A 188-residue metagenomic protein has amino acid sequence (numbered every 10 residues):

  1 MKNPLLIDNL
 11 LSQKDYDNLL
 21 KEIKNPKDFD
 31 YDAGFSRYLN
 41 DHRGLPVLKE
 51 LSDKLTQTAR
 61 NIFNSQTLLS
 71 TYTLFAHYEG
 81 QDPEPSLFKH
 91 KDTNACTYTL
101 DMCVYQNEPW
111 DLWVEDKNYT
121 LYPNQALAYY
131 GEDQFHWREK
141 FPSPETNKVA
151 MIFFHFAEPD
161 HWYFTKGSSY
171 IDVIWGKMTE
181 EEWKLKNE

Functional and structural regions predicted by a protein language model:
M1-F63: Non-heme Fe(II)/2-oxoglutarate
A59, Q66-L68, E108: Secondary-structure boundary/capping signal
N61, Q66, V149-F153: Histidine-/acidic-rich catalytic cores in large beta-rich domains
N64-L74: A short coil-to-beta-strand element that immediately follows conserved catalytic motifs
H77: Conserved active-site beta-strand element of glycosyltransferases/polysaccharide synthases
G80-E139, E145-I152, A157-V173: Catalytic core of non-heme Fe(II) oxygenases with the double-stranded beta-helix
I171-E188: Short, cationic low-complexity segments
